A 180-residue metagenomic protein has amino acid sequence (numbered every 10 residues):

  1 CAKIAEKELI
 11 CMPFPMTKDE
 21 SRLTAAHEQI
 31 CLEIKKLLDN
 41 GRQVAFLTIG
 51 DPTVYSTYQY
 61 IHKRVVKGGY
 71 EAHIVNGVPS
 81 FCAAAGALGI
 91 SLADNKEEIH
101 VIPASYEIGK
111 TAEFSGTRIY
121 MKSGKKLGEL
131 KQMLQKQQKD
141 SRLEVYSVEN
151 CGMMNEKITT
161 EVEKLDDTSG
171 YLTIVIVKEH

Functional and structural regions predicted by a protein language model:
C1-Y70, T159-L165, T173-I174, K178-E179: Class I S-adenosyl-L-methionine
A2, E6, K36-D39, I90-A93 (+3 more regions): Generic secondary-structure signature for well-ordered alpha-helical cores
L9-C11, A72, V101, V145-S147: Conserved beta-strand scaffold positions in the cores of enzyme catalytic domains, especially in NTP/NDP-utilizing
M12-P15, I49-G50, T57, V78 (+4 more regions): Fold-independent oxyanion-binding glycine-rich loops and adjacent beta-strand/coil segments at enzyme active sites
T17-K18, P79-C82, M153-N155: Short gly/pro/ser/thr-enriched loop/turn and capping motifs at secondary-structure boundaries
S21, S56-Y58, A84, T111 (+2 more regions): Short glycine-/acidic-enriched loop or helix-start segments at secondary-structure transitions that form or flank
V44, E113-H180: A contiguous loop/helix-start segment that scaffolds small-molecule binding in enzyme catalytic cores
T53-F114, D166: Class I SAM-dependent methyltransferase SAM-binding "motif I" and its flanking Rossmann-like core
